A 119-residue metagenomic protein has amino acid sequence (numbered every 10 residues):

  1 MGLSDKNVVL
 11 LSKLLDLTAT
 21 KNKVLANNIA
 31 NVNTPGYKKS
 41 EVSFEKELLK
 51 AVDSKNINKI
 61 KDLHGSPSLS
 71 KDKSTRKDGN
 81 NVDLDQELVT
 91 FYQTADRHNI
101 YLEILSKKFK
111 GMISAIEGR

Functional and structural regions predicted by a protein language model:
M1-R119: Amphipathic alpha-helical polymerization modules
